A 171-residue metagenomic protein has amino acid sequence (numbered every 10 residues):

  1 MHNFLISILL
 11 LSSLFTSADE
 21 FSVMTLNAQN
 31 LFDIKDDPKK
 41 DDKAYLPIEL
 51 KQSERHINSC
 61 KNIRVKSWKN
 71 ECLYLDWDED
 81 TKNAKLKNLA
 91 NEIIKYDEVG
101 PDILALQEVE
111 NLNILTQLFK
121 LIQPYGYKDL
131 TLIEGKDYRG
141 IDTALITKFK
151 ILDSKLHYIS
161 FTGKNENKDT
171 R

Functional and structural regions predicted by a protein language model:
F4-T16: Sec-dependent N-terminal signal peptides
S7-L10, I34-P38, L115, L152 (+1 more regions): A generic structural micro-environment signature that highlights single residues at secondary-structure boundaries
F15-L121, L132-Y138: N-terminal, active-site-proximal structural segment of metallo-dependent hydrolase catalytic domains
V109-R171: Structured beta-strand-rich core segments of catalytic domains in phosphoester-bond hydrolases
